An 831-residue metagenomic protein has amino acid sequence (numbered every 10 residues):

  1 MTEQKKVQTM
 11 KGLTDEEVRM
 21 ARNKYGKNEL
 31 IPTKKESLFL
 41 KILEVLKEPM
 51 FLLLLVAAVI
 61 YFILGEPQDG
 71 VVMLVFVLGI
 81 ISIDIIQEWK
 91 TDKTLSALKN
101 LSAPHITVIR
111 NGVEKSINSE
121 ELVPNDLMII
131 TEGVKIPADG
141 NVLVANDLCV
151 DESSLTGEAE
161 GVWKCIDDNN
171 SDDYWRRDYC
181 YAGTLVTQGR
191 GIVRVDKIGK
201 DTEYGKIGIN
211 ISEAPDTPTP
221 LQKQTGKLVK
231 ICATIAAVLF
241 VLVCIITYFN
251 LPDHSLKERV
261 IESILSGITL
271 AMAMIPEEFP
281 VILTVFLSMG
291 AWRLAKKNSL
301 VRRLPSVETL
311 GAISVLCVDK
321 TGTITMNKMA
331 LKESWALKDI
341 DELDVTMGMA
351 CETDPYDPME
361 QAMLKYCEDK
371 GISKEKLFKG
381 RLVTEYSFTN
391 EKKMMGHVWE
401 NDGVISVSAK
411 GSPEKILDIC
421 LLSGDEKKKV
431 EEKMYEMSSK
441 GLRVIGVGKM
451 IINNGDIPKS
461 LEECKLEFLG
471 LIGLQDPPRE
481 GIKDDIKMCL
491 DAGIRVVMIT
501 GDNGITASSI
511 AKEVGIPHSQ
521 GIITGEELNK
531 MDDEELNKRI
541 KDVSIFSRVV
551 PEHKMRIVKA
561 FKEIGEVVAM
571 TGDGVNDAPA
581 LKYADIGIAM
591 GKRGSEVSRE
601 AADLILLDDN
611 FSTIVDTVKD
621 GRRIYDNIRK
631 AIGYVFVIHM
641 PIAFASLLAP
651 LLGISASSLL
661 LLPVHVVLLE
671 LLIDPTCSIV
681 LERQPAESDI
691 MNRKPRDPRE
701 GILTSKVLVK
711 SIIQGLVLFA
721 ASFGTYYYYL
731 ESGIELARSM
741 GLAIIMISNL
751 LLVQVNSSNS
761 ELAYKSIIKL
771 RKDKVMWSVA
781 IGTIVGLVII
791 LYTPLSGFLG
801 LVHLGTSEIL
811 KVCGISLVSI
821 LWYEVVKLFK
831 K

Functional and structural regions predicted by a protein language model:
V7-K11, E16-V18, R22-I31, I81 (+5 more regions): Actuator/coupling domain of P-type ATPases
K27-T107, E114-K115, E160, M363: Transmembrane helix-loop-helix hairpins at the membrane interface
K27-V59, E114-K115, S171-Y179, N210-V238 (+6 more regions): Soluble-to-membrane junctions at the N-terminal ends of transmembrane alpha-helices in multi-pass ion-transporting
L52-V72, A237-I275, S288, W292-N298 (+4 more regions): Helix-interface capping motifs at the ends of transmembrane segments in multi-pass membrane proteins
V71-A103, T219-V315, I472, C489 (+5 more regions): Hydrophobic alpha-helical transmembrane segments
V72-V75, A103-G226, K530-I540, S544: Cytosolic catalytic regions of P-type ion-transporting ATPases
Y181-T187, T309-F468, L474, K487-M488 (+10 more regions): Cytosolic catalytic regions of ATP/NTP-dependent phosphoryl-transfer enzymes
V243, P355, H518-M570, A584 (+2 more regions): Membrane-embedded transport module
